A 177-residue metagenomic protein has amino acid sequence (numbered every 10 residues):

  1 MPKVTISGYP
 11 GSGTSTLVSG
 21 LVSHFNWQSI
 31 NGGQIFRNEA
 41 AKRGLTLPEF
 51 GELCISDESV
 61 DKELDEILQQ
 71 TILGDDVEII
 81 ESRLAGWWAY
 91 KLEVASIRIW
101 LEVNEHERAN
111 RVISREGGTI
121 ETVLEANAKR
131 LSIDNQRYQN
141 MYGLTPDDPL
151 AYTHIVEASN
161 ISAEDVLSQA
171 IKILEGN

Functional and structural regions predicted by a protein language model:
I6: Hydrophobic anchor at the beta1->P-loop junction of P-loop NTPases
Y9: P-loop (Walker A) phosphate-binding loop of NTP-binding proteins
T14: Conserved lysine of the Walker
L17: Hydrophobic positions on the alpha1 helix immediately C-terminal to the Walker A/P-loop
S23-I30: Post-Walker A helix-loop "phosphate-sensing" segment adjacent to the P-loop in P-loop NTPases
N31-K91, E105-H106, G117-T122: ATP-dependent small-molecule kinase phosphotransfer cores that center on conserved nucleotide phosphate-binding segments
E58, K62, W87, I120-Q169: Small-molecule kinase domains that catalyze NTP-dependent phosphoryl transfer to phosphate-bearing small molecules
E93-E116, A126: Conserved phosphate-donor/acceptor-positioning beta-strand/loop module used by diverse small-molecule
